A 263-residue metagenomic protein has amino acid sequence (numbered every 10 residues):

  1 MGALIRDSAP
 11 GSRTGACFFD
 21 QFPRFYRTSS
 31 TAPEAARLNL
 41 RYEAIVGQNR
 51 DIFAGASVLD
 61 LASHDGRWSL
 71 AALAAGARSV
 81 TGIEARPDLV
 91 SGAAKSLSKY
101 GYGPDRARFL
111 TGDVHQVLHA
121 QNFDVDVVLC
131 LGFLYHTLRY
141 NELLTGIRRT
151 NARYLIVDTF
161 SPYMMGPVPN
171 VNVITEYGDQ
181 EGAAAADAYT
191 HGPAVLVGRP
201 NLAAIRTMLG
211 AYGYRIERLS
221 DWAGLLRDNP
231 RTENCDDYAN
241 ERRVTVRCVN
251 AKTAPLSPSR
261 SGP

Functional and structural regions predicted by a protein language model:
M1-R27: N-terminal, positively charged/glycine-rich alpha-helical extensions of SAM-dependent methyltransferases
A35-A54: Conserved alpha-helix/loop element of class I SAM-dependent methyltransferases that forms part of the SAM/SAH-binding
A56-H64: Conserved class I S-adenosyl-L-methionine
D65-L70: Glycine-rich SAM-binding Motif I of class I
A71, A75-R106: Class I SAM-dependent methyltransferase SAM/SAH-binding core
H115, L129-C130, L138-R260: S-adenosyl-L-methionine-dependent methyltransferase catalytic module, highlighting the catalytic core
Q116-N122: Short conserved loop adjoining the S-adenosyl-L-methionine
F133: Hydrophobic adenine-recognition pocket in adenosine-nucleotide-binding enzymes
